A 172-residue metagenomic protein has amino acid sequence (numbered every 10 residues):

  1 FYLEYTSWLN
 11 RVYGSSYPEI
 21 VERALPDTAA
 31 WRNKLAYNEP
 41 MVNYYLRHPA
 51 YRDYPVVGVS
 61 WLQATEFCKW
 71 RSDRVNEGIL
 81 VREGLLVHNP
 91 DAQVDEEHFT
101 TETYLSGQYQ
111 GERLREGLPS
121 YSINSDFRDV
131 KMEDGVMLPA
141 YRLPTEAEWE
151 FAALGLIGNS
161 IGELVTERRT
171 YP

Functional and structural regions predicted by a protein language model:
T6, V12-W31, L35-P172: Functional-site microenvironments in short loops/helix caps that host divalent-cation chemistry
